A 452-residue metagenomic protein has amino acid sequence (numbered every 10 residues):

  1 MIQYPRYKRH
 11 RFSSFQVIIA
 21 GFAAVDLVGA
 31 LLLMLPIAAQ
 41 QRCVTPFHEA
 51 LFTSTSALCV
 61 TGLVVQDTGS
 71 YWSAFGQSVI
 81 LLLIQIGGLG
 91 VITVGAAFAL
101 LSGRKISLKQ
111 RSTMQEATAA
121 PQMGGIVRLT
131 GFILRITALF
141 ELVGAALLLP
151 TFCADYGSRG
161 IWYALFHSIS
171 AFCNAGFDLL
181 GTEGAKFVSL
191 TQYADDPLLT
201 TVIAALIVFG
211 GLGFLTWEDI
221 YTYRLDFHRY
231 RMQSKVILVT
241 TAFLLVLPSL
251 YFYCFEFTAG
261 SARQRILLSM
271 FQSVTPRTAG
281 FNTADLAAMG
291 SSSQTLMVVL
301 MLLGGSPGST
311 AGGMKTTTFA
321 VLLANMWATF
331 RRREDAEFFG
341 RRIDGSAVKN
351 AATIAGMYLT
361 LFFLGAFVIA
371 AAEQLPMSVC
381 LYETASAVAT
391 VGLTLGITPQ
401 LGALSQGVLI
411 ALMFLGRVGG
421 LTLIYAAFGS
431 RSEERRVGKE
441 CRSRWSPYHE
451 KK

Functional and structural regions predicted by a protein language model:
M1-R436, R442: Membrane-proximal intracellular helices of multi-pass ion channels
G438-K452: Positively charged, low-complexity/disordered segments
